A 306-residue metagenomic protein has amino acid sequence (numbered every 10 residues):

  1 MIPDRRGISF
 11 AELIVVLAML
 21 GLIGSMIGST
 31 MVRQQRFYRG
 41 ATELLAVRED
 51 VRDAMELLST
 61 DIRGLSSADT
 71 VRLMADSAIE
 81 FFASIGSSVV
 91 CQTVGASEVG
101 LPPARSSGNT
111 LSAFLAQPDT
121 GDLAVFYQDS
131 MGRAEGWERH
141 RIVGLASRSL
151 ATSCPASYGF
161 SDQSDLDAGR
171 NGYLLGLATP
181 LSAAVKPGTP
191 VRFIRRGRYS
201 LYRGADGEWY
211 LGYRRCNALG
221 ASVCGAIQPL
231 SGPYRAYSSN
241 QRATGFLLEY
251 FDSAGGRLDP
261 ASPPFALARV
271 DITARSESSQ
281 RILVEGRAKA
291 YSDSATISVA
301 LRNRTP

Functional and structural regions predicted by a protein language model:
D4-L65: Aliphatic-rich helix starts adjacent to a transmembrane/signal segment
E43-A46, I85-V89, G188, F193 (+1 more regions): Short linear sequence signals and composition-biased patches located at protein termini or domain-edge surfaces
T60-I85: Internal low-complexity, small-residue/proline-rich segments
D69-R72, A146-L166, T244-S262: Short amphipathic beta-strand and strand-loop transition segments with alternating hydrophobic
A75-I79, G86-L181: Autoprocessing Asn-cyclization modules and mimics
S77, R195-G197, T244: Short beta-strand or tight-loop elements that sit immediately N-terminal to catalytic metal-binding acidic residues
I79, D122, G197, A268-V270 (+1 more regions): Residue-level detector of short, conserved catalytic/binding motifs and their immediate flanks
T93-G95, Q117-T120, P180-R203: Extended Gly/Ser/Thr-rich low-complexity repeat segments, especially those forming or decorating extracellular
